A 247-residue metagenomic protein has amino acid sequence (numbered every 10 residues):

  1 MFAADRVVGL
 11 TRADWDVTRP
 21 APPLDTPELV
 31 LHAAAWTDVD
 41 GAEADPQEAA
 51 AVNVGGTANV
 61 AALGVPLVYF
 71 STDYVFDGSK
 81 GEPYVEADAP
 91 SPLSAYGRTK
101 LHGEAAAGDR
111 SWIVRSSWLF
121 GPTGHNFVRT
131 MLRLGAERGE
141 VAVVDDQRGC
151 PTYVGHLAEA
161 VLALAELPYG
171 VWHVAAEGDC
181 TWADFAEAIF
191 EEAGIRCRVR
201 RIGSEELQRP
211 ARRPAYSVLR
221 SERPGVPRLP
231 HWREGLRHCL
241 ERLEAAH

Functional and structural regions predicted by a protein language model:
A3-P23: Adenosine-cofactor binding site in Rossmann-like domains, unifying the SAM/SAH pocket of S-adenosylmethionine-dependent
G9, A21-V52: NAD(P)H-binding glycine-rich loop region in Rossmannoid oxidoreductase-like domains and their noncatalytic homologs
L10, A33-A34, L67-D73, D77 (+1 more regions): SDR active-site strand-loop-helix element
E28-L29, P66, R228: Structural motif
A44, A51-G56, V75-V114, W118-L119: Catalytic helix-loop patch of NAD(P)-dependent Rossmann-fold dehydrogenases
A105-G149, G155-H156: NAD(P)-dependent short-chain dehydrogenase/reductase
A160, E166-A211: Mid/C-terminal beta-alpha module of Rossmann-like enzyme folds, strongest in SDR-family dehydrogenases/epimerases
T181-E187, I202-H247: Conserved C-terminal active-site "lid" loop/helix of NAD(P)H-dependent oxidoreductases that clamps the redox cofactor
